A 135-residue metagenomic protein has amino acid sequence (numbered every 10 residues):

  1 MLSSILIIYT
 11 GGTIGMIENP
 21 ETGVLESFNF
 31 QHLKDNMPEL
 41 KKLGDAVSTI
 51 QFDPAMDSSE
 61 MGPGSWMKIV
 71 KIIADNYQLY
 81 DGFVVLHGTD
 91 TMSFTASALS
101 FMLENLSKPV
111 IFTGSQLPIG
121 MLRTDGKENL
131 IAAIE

Functional and structural regions predicted by a protein language model:
M1-E135: Active-site histidine-anchored catalytic micro-motif
